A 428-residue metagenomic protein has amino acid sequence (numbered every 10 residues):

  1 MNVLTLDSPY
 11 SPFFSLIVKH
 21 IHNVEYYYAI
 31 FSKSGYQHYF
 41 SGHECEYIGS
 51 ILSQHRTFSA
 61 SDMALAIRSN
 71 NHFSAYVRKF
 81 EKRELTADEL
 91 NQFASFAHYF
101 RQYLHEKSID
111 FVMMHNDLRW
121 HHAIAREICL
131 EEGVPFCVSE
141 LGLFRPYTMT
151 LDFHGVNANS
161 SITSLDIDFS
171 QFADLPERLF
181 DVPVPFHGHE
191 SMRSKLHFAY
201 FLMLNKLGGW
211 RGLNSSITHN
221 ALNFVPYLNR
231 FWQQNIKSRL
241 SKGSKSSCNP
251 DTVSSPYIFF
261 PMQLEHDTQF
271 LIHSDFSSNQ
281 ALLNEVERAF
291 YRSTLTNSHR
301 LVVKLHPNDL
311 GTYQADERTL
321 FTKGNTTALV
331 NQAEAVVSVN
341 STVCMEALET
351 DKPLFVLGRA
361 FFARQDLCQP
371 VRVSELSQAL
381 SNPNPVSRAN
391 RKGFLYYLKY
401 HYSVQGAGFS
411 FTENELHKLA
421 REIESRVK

Functional and structural regions predicted by a protein language model:
T5-Y10, I30-K33, M114-L118, K304-H306: Structural motif
P9-Y10, M114, G324-P370: A donor-sugar binding/catalytic signature common to diverse glycosyltransferases and related nucleotide-sugar
K19-F100, E106, L141-P226: Conserved N-terminal ligand/cofactor-binding loop architecture of enzyme catalytic domains
I30-K33, L141, S255-D267, L305-H306 (+1 more regions): Short loop/turn segments at strand-loop or loop-helix junctions that form parts of catalytic or ligand-binding pockets
L104-R119: Short N-terminal targeting/anchoring amphipathic segment
S160-W210, L367-K428: Leloir-type glycosyltransferase catalytic cores
N249-L283, K399-F409: Active-site donor-nucleotide binding/catalytic segment of nucleotide-sugar enzymes
L283-F321: Catalytic donor nucleotide-activated moiety binding site of glycosyltransferases and closely related
